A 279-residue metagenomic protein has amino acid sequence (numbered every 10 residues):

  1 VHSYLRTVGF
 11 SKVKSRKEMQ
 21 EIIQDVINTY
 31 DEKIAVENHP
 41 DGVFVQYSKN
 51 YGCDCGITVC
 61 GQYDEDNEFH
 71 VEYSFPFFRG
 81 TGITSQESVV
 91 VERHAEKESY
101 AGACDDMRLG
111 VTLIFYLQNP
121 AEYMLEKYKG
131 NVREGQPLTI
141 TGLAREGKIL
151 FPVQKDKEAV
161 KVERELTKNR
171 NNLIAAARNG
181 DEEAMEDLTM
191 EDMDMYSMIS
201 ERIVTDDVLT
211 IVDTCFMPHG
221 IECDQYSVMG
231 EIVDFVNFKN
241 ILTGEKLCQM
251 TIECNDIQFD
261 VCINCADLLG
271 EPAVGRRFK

Functional and structural regions predicted by a protein language model:
V1-P40: N-terminal alpha-helical "arm" segments
E37-G220: Long, hydrophobic alpha/beta structural blocks
L113-F115, D260-C265: Short amphipathic beta-strand/extended segments with alternating polar/hydrophobic composition
N179-E182, G230-F235: Compositionally biased accessory segments in Actinobacterial proteins
M217, V236-F238, A266: Eukaryotic intrinsically disordered and solvent-exposed regulatory patches
H219-E231, R276: Short coil-to-beta-strand transition motifs
V233-V261: OB-fold (S1/OB) nucleic-acid-binding surfaces
C265-K279: Short nucleic-acid-contacting surface segments enriched for D/E, G, S/T with interspersed K/R
